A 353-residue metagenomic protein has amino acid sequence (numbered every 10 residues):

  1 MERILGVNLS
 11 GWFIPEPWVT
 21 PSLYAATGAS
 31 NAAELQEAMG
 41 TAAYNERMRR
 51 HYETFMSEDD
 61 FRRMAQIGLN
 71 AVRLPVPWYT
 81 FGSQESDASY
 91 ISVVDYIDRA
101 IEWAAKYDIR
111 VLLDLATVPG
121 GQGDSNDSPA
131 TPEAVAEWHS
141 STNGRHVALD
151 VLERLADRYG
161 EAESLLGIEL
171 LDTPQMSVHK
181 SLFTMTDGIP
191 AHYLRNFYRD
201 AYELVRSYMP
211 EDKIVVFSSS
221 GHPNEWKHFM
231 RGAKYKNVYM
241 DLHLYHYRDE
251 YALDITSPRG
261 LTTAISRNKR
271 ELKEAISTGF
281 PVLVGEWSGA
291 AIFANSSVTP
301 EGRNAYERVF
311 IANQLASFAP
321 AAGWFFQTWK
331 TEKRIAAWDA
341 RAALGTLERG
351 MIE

Functional and structural regions predicted by a protein language model:
E2-G6, I14-D212, S219: Active-site mouth of glycoside hydrolases
I4, L9-T54, A264-L272, S277-V284 (+4 more regions): Glycan-binding loop/region signatures in secreted carbohydrate-active enzymes
S10, P75, L171, H243 (+1 more regions): Conserved residues at the C-terminal ends of beta-strands
F13-P15, H246-R248, K330-K333, T346: Short loop/turn segments at secondary-structure transitions that flank enzyme active sites
P77, F81, G285-S288, W329-K330: Short, loop-centered acidic/histidine patches that primarily coordinate divalent metals
D114, S218, H243, Q327-W329: Conserved beta-strand termini and adjacent loop/short-helix elements that scaffold enzyme active sites in alpha/beta
D150, D157-G160, S164-G167, L171-P320: Extracellular glycoside hydrolase catalytic/binding regions
T299-E353: Aromatic-rich peripheral "rim/lid" segments of glycoside hydrolase catalytic domains that contact and position glycan
